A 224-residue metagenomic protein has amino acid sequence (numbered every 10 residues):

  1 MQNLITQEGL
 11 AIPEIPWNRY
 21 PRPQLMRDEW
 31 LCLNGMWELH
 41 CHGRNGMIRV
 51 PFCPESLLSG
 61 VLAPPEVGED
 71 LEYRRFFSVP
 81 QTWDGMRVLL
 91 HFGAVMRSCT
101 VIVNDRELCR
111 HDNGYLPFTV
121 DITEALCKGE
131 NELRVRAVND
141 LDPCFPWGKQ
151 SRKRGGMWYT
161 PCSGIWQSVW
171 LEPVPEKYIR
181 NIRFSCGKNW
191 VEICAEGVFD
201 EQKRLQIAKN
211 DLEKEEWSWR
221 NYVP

Functional and structural regions predicted by a protein language model:
M1, I5-Q24, E38-G43, P64 (+2 more regions): Accessory beta-strand-rich segments of carbohydrate-active enzymes
L25-N34: N-terminal helix-cap/turn-to-beta initiation motif at the start of protein domains
L33-P51: Predominantly extracellular/luminal regions of secreted and cell-surface proteins, especially disulfide-bonded
I48, L57, I179: Short clusters of hydrophobic/aromatic residues that line enzyme substrate/ligand-binding pockets
I48, L90, L133-V135, I182-F184 (+1 more regions): Hydrophobic beta-strand residues in large extracellular and virion-surface proteins
F52-A63: N-terminal glycine-rich cofactor-binding segment
V101-V103, W190-W219: Beta-strand-rich binding/interaction modules
P173-F199: Surface beta-strand/loop "capping" patches
